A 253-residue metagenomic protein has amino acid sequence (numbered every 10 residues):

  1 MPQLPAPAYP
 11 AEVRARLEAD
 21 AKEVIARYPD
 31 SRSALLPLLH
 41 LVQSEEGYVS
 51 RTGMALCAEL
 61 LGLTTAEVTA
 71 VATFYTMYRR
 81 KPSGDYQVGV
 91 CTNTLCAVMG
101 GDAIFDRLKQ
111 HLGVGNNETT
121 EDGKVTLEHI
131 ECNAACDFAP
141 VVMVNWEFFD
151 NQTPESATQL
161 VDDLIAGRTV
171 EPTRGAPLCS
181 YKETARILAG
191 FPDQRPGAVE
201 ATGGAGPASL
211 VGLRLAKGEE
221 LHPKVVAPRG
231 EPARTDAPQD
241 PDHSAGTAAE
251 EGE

Functional and structural regions predicted by a protein language model:
M1-E253: Signature of N-terminal electron-transfer/Fe-S-associated modules in redox systems
